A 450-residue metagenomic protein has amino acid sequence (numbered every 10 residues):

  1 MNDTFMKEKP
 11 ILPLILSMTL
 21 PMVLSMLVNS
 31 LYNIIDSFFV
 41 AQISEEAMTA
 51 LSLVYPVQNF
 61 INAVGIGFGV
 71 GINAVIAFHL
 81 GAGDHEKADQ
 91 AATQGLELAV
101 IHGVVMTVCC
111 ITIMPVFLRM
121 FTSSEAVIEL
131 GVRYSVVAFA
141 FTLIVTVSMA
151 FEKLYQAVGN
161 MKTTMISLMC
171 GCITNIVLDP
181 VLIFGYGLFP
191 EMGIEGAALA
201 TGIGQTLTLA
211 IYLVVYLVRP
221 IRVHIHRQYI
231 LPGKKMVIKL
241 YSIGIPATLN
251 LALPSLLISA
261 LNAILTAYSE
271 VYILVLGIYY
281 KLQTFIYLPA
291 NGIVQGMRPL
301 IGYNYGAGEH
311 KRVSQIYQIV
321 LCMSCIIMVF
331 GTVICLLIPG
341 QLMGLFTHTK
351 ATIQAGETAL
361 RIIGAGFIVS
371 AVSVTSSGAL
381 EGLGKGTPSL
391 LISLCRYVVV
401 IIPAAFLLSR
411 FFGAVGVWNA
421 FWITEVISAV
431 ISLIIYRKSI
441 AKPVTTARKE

Functional and structural regions predicted by a protein language model:
M1-T19, I76-L143, F189-I245, I301-G366 (+1 more regions): Short alpha-helical transmembrane segments in multi-pass integral membrane proteins
E8, L12-L31, I35, V57-V64 (+6 more regions): Residue-level signal for short hydrophobic patches within transmembrane helices of multi-pass membrane transporters
S17-D36, V137, G171, G204-T208 (+4 more regions): Transmembrane helical elements of multi-pass membrane transporters/channels
L27, L31-T49, L118-E125, V181-M192 (+4 more regions): Helix-terminus/linker motif at the lipid-water interface of multi-pass membrane proteins
M48-V108, T112, V145-G159, T163-T164 (+3 more regions): Small-residue-rich hydrophobic transmembrane alpha-helices
F60-A63, T107, N175-P180, L209-L213 (+4 more regions): Hydrophobic transmembrane alpha-helices of multi-pass small-molecule transporters
G69, N73, A138-Q156, T164-C172 (+5 more regions): Short runs within selected transmembrane alpha-helices of multi-pass transporters and secretion channels
C110, K153, D179, I183 (+7 more regions): Structural signal for membrane-spanning alpha-helices in multi-pass inner-membrane proteins, emphasizing helix cores
